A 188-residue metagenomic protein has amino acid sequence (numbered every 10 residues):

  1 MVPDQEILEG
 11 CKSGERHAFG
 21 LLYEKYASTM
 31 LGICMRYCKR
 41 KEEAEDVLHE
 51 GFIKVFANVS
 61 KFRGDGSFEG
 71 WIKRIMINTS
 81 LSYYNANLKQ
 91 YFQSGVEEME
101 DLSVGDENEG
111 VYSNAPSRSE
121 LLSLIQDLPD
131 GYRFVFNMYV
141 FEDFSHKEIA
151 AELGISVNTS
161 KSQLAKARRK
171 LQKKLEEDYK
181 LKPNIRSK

Functional and structural regions predicted by a protein language model:
E6, G10, Y91-S94, E120 (+2 more regions): C-terminal edge and immediately downstream basic/flexible tail or linker adjoining helix-turn-helix-like DNA-binding
L8-M30: A short, charge-rich alpha-helical start-of-domain segment used by transcription regulators
K12-S13, K39, E50-S67, N87: Sigma70-family region 2
G32, D46-I53, G66-N78: Structural recognition of an alpha-helix C-terminal capping motif at a helix-to-coil junction
S60-R63, R74-G95, K166: Arg/Lys-rich amphipathic alpha helix in sigma70-family domain 2
L81, F141, K147, A151-D178: DNA-recognition helix of helix-turn-helix
S82, Q90-R118, S123: Internal acidic/polar
V135-Y139: A short pre-motif secondary-structure segment
